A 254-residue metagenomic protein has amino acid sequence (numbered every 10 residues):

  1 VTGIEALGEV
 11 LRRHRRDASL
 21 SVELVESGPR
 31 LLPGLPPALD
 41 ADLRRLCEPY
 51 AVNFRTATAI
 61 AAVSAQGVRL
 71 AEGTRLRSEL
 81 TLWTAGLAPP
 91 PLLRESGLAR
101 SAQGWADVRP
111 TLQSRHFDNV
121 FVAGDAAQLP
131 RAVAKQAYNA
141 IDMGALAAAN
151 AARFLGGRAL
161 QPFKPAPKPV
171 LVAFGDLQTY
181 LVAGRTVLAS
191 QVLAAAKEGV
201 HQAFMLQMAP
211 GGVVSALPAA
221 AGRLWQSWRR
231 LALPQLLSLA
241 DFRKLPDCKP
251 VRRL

Functional and structural regions predicted by a protein language model:
T2: Hydrophobic/small residue at the entry helix of a nucleotide-binding pocket
A6-T58: Rossmann-like dinucleotide-binding cores of NAD(P)H-dependent redox enzymes
T56-G67: A conserved short coil-to-beta-strand element within the FAD-binding core of flavoproteins
A71-G73: Glycine-centered tight beta-turn/hairpin loop motif at sheet-sheet or coil-to-beta transitions
R75-D142: FAD-site-proximal beta/loop scaffold in flavoenzymes
L93-R94, A126-G175: A conserved FAD-binding loop/helix module that cradles the flavin
G104-F121, L160-F163, D176-V187, L193: FAD-binding beta-loop-beta segment adjacent to the flavin cofactor pocket
D176-L254: C-terminal auxiliary extensions adjacent to catalytic cores
